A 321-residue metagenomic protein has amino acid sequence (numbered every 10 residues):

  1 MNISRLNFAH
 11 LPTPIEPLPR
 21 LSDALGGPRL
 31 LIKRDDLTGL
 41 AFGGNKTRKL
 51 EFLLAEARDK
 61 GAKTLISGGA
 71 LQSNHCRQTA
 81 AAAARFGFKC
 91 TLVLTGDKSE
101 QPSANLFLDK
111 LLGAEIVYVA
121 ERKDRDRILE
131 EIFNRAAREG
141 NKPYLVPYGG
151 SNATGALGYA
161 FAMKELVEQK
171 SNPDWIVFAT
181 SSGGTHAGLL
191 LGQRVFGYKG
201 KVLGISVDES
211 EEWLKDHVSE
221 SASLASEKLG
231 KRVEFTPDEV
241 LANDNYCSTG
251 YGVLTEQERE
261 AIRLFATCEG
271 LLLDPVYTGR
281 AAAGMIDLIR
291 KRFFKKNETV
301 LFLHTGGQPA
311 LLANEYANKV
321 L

Functional and structural regions predicted by a protein language model:
M1-L321: PLP-dependent amino-acid enzyme catalytic core
